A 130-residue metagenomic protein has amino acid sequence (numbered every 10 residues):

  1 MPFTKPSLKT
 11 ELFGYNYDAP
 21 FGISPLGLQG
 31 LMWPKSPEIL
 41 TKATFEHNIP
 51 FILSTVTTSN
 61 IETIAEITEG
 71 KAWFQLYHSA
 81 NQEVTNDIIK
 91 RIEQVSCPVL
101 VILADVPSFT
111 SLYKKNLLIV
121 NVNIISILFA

Functional and structural regions predicted by a protein language model:
M1-G14, I119-A130: An N-cap/entry alpha-helix motif that binds or orients negatively charged groups
M1-T4, K42-I52: Acidic/glycine-enriched edge-of-secondary-structure segments
P6, T10, Y17, G22 (+6 more regions): Functionally constrained cores in energy, signaling, and assembly domains
S7-P20, L28-T41, T57-E69: N-terminal active-site wall of soluble small-molecule enzyme domains
F21-S24, F51-L53, A72-L76, L100: Hydrophobic faces of well-ordered beta-strands that scaffold small-molecule active sites in alpha/beta enzyme cores
S24-P34, F74-E83: Active-site mouth loops of central-metabolism enzymes
L28, K42, E46, I67 (+1 more regions): Alpha/beta enzyme core
T55-V56, A104: Short secondary-structure boundary segments
